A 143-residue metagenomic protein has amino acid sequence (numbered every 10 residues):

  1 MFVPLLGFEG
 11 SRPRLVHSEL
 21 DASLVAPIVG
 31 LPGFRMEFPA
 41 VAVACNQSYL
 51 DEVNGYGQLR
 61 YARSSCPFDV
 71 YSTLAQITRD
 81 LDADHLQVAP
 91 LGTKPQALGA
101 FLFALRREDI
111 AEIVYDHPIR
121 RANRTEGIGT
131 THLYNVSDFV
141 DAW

Functional and structural regions predicted by a protein language model:
P4-R14, G33-F34, A89-L98, R120-R121: Gly/Ser/Thr-rich loops at beta-strand to alpha-helix junctions that form or flank small-molecule/cofactor-binding
L5-I77: Redox- and metal-dependent alpha/beta enzyme cores, enriched for Fe-S-associated oxidoreductases and cofactor-handling
N46-N54, T131-W143: A polyampholytic, Gly/Pro-enriched intrinsically disordered region
Q58-Y61, I77-T78, D84-H85, F103 (+1 more regions): Extended, well-folded catalytic/binding cores that form a central cleft or groove in large enzyme and scaffold domains
A83-L91, V114: Short beta-strand-loop elements within alpha/beta enzyme cores that line or abut nucleotide/cofactor pockets
Q96-R107: Short Gly/Thr/Asp-enriched flexible loops that form oxyanion-binding sites at enzyme active sites
E108-V140: Short, flexible loop segments at boundaries between secondary-structure elements
